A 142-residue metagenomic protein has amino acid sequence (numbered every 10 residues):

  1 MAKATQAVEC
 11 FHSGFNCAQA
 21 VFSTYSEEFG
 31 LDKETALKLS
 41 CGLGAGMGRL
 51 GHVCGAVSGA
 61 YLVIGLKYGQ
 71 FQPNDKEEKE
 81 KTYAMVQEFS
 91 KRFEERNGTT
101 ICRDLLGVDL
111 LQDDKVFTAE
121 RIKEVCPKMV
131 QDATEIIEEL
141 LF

Functional and structural regions predicted by a protein language model:
M1, F15, Q19, K33 (+7 more regions): Electropositive phosphate-/nucleotide-binding environments in soluble metabolic enzymes
M1-F29: Active-site-proximal helix-loop elements at catalytic-domain edges
A20, V57-K67, Y83, K91: Mg2+-dependent prenyl diphosphate-binding active-site environment of isoprenoid biosynthetic enzymes
S23-E27, L62-G69, E135-E139: Short glycine/serine- and small hydrophobic-enriched flexible loop segments
T24-G42, D104-D109: Acidic-glycine-rich active-site phosphate/pyrophosphate-binding loop
E28-K38, L66-M85: Phosphate-handling active-site elements
L43-L62: Glycine/serine-rich anion-binding loops at beta->alpha junctions that coordinate negatively charged ligand groups
T82-F142: C-terminal binding/interaction regions
